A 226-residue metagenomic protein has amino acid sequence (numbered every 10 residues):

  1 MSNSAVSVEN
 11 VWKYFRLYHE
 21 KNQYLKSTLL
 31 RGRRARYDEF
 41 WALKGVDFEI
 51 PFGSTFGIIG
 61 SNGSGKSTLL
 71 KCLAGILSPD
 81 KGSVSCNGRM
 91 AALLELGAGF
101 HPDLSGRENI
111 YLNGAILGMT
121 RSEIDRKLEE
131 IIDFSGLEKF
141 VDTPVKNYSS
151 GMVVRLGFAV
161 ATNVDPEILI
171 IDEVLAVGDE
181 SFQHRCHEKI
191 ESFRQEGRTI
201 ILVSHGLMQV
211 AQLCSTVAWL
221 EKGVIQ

Functional and structural regions predicted by a protein language model:
S2-K44: Pre-NBD coupling/linker segments of ABC/ABC-like ATPases
K26-L30, Y111, E123-F140: Conserved ABC ATPase "signature" region
F56-S61: The feature captures the beta-strand-to-loop junction immediately N-terminal to the Walker
G206-Q212: Conserved H-loop
Q212-W219: Conserved catalytic segment of ABC-fold P-loop ATPases
K222-G223: Conserved ABC ATPase "signature" C-loop
